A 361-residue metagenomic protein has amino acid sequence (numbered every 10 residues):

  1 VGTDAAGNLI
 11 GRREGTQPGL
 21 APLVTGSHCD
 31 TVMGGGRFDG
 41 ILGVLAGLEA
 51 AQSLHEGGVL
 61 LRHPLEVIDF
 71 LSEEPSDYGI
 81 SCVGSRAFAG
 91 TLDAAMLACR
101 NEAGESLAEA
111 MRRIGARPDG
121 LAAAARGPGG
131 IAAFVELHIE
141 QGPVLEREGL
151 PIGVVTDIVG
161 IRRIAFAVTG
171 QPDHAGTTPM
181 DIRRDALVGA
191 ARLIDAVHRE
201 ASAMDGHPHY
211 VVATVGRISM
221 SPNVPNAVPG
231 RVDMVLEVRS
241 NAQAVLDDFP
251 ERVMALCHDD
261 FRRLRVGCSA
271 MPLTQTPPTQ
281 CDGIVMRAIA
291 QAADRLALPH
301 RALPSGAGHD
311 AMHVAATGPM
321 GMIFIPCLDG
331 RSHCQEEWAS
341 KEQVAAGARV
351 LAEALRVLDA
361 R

Functional and structural regions predicted by a protein language model:
V1-G36, L54: Acidic/His- and Gly-rich active-site-bordering loop/insert found across diverse amide/peptide-bond hydrolases
G2, G26-S27, H300-R349: Zn-dependent metallopeptidase/amidohydrolase metal-coordination segment
D4, L60-L61, L121-A125, T177 (+5 more regions): Flexible, glycine/charged-enriched surface loops at secondary-structure junctions
G7-L9, C29-V32, L65-S76, Q141 (+4 more regions): Acidic, glycine-rich active-site loops and adjacent beta-strand->loop/helix elements that engage anionic groups
T25-H28, G34-E74, R162-V168, P179-A201 (+3 more regions): Alpha-helical metal-binding/catalytic segments enriched in His/Glu/Asp
E73, G79-Q243: Midchain, well-structured core segments that form catalytic/ion-binding scaffolds
A94-A95, R239-A242, L273-Q275, G330-E342: Short beta-alpha connecting loops at secondary-structure transitions that line or flank enzyme active sites
T214-S221, V235-N241, G267-M286, M312: A short beta-alpha structural unit
